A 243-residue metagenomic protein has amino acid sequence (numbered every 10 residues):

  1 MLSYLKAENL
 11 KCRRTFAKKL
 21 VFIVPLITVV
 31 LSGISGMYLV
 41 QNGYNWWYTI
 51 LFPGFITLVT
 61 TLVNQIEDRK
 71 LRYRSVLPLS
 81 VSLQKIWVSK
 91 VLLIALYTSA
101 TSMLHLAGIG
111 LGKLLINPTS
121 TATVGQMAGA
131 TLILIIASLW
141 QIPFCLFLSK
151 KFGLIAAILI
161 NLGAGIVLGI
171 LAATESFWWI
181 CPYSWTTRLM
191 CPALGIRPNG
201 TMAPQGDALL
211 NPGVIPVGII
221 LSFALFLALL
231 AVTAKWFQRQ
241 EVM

Functional and structural regions predicted by a protein language model:
M1-F22, V242-M243: Aromatic- and glycine-rich beta-strand/loop motifs that create alpha-glucan
L20-V21, F152-A172: Pore- or pathway-lining transmembrane helices of multi-pass membrane proteins that form conduits for solutes/ions
V24-T28, L93, N161-L168, L225: Transmembrane alpha-helical core residues of multi-pass small-molecule transporters, especially secondary transporters
P25-F55, L92-L154, A208-I215: Secretory targeting signals
I56-T60, Q141-C145, L229-T233: Hydrophobic/aromatic residues in alpha-helical transmembrane segments
V63-L96: Helix-loop-helix units of permease transmembrane domains in multi-pass membrane transporters, especially ABC
A164-M243: Terminal transmembrane helical anchor/hairpin motif
